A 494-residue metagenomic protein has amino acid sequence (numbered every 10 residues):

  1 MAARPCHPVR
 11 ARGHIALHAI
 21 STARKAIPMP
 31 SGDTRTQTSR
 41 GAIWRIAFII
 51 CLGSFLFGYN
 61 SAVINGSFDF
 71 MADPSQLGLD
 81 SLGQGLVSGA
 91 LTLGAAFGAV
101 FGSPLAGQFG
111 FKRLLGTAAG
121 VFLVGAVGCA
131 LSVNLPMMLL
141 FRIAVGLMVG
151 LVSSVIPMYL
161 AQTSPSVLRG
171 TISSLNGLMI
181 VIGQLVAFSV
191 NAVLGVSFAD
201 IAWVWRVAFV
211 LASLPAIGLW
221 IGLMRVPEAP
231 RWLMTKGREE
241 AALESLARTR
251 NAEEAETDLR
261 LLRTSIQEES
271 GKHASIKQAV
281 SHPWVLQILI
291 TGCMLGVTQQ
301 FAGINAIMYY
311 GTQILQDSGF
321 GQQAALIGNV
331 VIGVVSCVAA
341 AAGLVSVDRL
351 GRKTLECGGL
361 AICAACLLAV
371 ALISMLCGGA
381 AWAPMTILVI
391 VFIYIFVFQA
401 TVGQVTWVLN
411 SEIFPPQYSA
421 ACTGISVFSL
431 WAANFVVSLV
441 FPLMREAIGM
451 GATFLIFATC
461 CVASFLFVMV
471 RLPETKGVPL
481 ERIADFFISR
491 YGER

Functional and structural regions predicted by a protein language model:
H18-A241, A247, E268-R494: Alpha-helical transmembrane bundle of multi-pass membrane proteins
A247-D258, G271: Short intracellular "coupling" helices and adjacent cytoplasmic loop segments at the cytosolic face of multi-pass
